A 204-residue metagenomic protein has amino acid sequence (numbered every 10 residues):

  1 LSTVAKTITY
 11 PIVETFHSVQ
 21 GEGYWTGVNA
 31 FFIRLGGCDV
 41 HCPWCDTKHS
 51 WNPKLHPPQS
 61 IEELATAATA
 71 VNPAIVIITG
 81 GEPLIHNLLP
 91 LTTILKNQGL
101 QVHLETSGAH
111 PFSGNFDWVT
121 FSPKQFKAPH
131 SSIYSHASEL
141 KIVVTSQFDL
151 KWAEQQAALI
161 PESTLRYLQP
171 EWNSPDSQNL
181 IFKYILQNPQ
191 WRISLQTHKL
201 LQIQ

Functional and structural regions predicted by a protein language model:
L1-G36, H41-W44, Q187, R192 (+1 more regions): Flexible, acidic/Gly-rich N-terminal and inter-domain linker regions that tether and position cofactor-handling modules
A5, Y10, H17-Y24, V28 (+5 more regions): Residue-level detector of functional hotspots within protein domains
A5-T7, W25-F32, P53-P58, F112-T120 (+1 more regions): Phosphate-binding glycine-rich loops and adjacent basic patches that engage nucleotide phosphates, nucleic-acid
K6-T7, D39-C42, A67-T69, K127-H130 (+1 more regions): Short amphipathic alpha-helical segments, especially helix-boundary/capping motifs
Y10-E14, N29-A30, G36, H41-F116: Conserved Radical SAM active-site core
Q20-G27, H41, D46, P53 (+6 more regions): Residues in flexible loops and secondary-structure boundaries
L84-Q204: Conserved AdoMet/S-adenosylmethionine-binding subsite of the radical SAM
